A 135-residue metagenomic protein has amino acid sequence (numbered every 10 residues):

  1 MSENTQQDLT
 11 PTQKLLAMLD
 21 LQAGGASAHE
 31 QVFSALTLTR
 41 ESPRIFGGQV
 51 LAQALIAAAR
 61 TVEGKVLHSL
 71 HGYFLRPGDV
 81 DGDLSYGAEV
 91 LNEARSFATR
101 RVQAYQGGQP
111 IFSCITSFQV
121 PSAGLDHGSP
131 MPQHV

Functional and structural regions predicted by a protein language model:
M1-V135: Terminal targeting signals and extreme-terminal segments of soluble enzymes
